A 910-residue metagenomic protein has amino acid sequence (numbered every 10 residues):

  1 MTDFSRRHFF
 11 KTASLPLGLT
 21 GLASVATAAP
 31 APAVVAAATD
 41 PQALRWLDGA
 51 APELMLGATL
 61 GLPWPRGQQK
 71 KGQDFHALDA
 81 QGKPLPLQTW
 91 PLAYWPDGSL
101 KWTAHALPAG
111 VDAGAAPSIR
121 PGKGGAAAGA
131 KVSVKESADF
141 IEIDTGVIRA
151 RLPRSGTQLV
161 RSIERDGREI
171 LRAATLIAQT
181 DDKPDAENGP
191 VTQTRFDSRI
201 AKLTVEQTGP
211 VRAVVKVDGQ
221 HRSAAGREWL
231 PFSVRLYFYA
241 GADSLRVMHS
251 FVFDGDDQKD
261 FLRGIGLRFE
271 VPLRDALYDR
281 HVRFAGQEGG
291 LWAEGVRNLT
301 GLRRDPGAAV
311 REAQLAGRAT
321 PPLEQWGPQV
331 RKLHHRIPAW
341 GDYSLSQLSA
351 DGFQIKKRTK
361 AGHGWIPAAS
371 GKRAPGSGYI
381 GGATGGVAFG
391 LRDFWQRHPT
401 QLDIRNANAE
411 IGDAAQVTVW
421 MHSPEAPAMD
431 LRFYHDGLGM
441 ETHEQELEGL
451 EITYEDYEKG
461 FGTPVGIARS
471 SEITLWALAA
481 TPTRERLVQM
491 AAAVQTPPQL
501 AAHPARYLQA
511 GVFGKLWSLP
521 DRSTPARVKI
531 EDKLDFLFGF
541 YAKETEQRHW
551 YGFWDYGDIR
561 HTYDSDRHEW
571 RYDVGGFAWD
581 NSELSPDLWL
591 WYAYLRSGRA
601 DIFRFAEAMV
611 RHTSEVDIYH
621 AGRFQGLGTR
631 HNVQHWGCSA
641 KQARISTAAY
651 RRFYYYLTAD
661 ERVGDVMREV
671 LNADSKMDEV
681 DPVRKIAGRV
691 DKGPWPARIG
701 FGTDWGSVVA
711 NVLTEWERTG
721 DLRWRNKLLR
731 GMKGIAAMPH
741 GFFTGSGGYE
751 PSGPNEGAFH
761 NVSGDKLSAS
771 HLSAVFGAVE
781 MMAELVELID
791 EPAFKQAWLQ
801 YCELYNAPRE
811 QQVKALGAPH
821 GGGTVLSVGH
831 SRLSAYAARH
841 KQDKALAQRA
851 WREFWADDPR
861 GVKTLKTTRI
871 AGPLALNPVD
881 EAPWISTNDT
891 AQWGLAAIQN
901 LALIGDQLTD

Functional and structural regions predicted by a protein language model:
T2, H8-A28: N-terminal export signals
S24-A43: C-terminal segment of N-terminal export signals and the immediately downstream linker at the start of the mature
D48-K71, L262-V271: Surface-exposed beta-strand/loop patches in extracellular or lumenal glycoproteins
L78-T103, M440-I452: Solvent-exposed beta-strand/loop surfaces of large extracellular or lumenal domains
G129-R154, E288-G289, E294, R484-Y592 (+3 more regions): An acidic-aromatic substrate-binding cleft motif
F140-H503, Y556-T562, A578-N581, S639-Q642: Beta-strand/loop-rich accessory regions of lumenal/periplasmic or secreted enzymes, predominantly carbohydrate-active
T483-A493, H503, T714-G741, G745-D910: Terminal, non-catalytic domain-edge segments
Y541-L584, R611-R725, A736-H771, V775-M782: Catalytic cores of eukaryotic secretory-pathway lumenal/extracellular enzymes that build and remodel glycoconjugates
